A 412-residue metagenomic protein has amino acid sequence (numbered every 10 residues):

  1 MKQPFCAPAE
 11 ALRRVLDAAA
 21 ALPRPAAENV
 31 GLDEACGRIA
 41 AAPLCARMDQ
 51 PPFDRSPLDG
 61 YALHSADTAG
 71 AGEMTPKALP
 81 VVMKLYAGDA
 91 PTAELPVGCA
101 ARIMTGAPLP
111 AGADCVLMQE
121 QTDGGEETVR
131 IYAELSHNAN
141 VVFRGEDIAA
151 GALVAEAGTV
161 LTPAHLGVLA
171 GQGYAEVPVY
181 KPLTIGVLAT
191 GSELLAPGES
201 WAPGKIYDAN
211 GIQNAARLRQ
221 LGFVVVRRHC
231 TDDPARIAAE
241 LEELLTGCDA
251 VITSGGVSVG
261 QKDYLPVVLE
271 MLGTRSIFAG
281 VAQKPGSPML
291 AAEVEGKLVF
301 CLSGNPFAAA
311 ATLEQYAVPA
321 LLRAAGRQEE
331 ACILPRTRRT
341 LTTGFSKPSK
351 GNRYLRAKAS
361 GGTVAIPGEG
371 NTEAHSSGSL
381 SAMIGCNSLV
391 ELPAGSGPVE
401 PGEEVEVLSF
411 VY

Functional and structural regions predicted by a protein language model:
M1-A9, V177-L302, P306-T312: Helix-rich terminal scaffold detector
K2-Q3, P8, A62-R228, E373-A374 (+2 more regions): Short, glycine/charged-enriched hinge/interface segments at domain edges or termini
P4, P8-L12, E28, L32 (+16 more regions): Generic structural signal for well-ordered, non-membrane alpha-helical segments in soluble metabolic enzymes
F5-A71, L161: Intrinsically disordered, low-complexity, positively charged segments
A9, E28-D33, G37, A42 (+3 more regions): Flexible glycine/proline-rich
V15, G60, G151, V187 (+4 more regions): Residue-level signal for inorganic ion chemistry
L16-P23, P43, S65, L109 (+11 more regions): Structural signal for hydrophobic packing residues in well-ordered secondary-structure cores of soluble enzyme domains
P23, A27-L32, F53-L79, G112-E126 (+2 more regions): Short beta-strand/loop turn elements enriched in aromatics
